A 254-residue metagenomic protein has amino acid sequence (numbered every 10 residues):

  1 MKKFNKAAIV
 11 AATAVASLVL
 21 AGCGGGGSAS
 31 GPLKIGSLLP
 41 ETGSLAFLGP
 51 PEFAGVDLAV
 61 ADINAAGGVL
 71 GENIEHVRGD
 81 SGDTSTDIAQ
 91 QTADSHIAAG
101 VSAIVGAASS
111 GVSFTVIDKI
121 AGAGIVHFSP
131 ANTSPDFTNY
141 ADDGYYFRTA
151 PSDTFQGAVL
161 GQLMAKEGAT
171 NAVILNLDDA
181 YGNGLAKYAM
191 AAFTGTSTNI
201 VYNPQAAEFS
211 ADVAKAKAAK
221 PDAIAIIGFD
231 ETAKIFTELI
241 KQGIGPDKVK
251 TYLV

Functional and structural regions predicted by a protein language model:
M1-K34, A65: Short, low-complexity disordered leader/linker segments with a strong preference for bacterial N-terminal type II
G25-S37, A65-N73, I97, A165-T170: Immediate post-signal peptide segment of exported/extracytoplasmic ligand-binding proteins
G36-S44: Acidic/histidine-rich, surface-exposed loop or edge segments in extracytoplasmic proteins
S37, H96-A108, F128-P130, N171-N176 (+3 more regions): Periplasmic-binding protein-like
L48-L70, Y188-A192: Short, polar/charged alpha-helical segment
L48-P51, G67-F137, T149, P204-A206 (+1 more regions): Beta-alpha junction/loop-to-helix N-cap segments that form part of ligand/metal-binding clefts
I63-L70, A123-I125, F193-T196, K241-V249: Short helix-capping segments at alpha-helix termini
G82, D87-Q91, P135-D136, G144-Q242: Extracellular/periplasmic Venus flytrap/periplasmic-binding protein
